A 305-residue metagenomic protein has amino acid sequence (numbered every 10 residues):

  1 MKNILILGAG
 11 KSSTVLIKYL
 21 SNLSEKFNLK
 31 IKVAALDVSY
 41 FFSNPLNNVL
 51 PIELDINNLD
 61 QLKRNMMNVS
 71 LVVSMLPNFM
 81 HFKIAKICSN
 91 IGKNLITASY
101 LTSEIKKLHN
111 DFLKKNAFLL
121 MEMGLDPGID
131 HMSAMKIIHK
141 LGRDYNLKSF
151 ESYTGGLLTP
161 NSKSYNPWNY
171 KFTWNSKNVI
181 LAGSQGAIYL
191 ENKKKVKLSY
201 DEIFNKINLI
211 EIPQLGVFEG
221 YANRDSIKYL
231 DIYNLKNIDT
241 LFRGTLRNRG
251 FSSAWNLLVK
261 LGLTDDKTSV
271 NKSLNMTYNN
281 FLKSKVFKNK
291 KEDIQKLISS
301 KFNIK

Functional and structural regions predicted by a protein language model:
S12: Hydrophobic/small residue at the entry helix of a nucleotide-binding pocket
L29-S43: NAD(P)-binding Rossmann-fold cofactor-contacting core
L46-N58: Rossmann-fold cofactor-recognition segment
I56-N68: Conserved Rossmann-fold cofactor-binding substructure of NAD(P)-dependent oxidoreductases
P77, I87-I105: ADP-ribose/adenylate-binding Rossmann-like module
S99-M121: Rossmann-fold NAD(P)-binding glycine/threonine-rich loop
K140-K305: C-terminal catalytic/substrate-binding lobe primarily of soluble NAD(P)-dependent oxidoreductases
